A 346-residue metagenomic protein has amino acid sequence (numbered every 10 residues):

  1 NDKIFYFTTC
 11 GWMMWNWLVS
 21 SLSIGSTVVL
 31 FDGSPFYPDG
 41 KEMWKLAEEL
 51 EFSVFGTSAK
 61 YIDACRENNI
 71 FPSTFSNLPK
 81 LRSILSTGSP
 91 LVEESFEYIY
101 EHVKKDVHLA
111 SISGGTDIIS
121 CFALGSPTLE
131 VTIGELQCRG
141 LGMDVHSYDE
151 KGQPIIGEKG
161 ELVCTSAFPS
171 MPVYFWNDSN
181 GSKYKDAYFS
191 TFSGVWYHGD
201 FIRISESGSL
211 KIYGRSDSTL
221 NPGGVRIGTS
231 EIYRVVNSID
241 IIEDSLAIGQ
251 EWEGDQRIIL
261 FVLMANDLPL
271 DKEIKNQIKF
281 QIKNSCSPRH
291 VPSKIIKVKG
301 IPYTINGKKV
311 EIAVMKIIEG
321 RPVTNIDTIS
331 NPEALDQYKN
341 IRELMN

Functional and structural regions predicted by a protein language model:
N1-K3, C10-S53, N68: Conserved AMP-binding/adenylation subdomain of ANL enzymes
I4, L18, S23-S26, F52-G56 (+2 more regions): Gly/Ser/Thr-rich phosphate-binding loop
Y6-F7, L30-G33, S86-T87, Y148-E150 (+6 more regions): Thr-Gly-centered strand-to-loop micro-motif
D39, C65, L81, V92 (+8 more regions): Ligand-binding pocket scaffold of soluble enzyme catalytic domains
E48, F55, F168, V173 (+8 more regions): AMP-binding/adenylate-forming catalytic core of the ANL superfamily
K60-D63, S170: Alpha-helix/helix-capping structural signal
L136-G142, W196: Short coil-to-beta-strand transition motifs
C138-G140, Q153-F189, P322: Conserved ATP/PPi-binding loop(s) of AMP-dependent carboxylate-activating enzymes
